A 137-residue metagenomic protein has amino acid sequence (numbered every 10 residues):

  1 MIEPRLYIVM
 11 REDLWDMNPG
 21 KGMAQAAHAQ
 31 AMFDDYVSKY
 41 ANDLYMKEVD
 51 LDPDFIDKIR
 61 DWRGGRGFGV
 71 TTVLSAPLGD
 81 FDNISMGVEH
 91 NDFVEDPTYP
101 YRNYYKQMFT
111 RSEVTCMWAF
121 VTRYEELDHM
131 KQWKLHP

Functional and structural regions predicted by a protein language model:
M1-P137: Positively charged, small/polar-rich N-terminal and surface patches that mediate targeting and assembly and bind
